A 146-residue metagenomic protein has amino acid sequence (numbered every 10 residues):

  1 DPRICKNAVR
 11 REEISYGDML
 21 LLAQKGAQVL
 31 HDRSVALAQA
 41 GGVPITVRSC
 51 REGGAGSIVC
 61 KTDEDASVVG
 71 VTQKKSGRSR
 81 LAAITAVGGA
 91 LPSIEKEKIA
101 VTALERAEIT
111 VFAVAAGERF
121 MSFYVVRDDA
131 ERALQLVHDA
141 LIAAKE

Functional and structural regions predicted by a protein language model:
D1-E146: C-terminal catalytic "cap/lid" subdomain
